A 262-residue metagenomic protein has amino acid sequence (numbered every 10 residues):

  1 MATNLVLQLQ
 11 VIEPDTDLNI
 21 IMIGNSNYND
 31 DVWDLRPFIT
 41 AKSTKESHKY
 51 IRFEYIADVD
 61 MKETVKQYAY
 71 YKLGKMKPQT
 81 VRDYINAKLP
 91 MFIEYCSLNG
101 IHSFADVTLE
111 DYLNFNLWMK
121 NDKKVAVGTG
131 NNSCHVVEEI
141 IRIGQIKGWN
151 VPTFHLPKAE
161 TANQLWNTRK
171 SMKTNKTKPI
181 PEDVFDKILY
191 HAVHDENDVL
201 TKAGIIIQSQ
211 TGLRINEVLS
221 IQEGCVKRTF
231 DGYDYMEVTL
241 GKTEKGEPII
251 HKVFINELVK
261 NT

Functional and structural regions predicted by a protein language model:
M1-A162, S171-M172, I206: Charge-rich, intrinsically disordered N-terminal extensions that act as flexible nucleic-acid engagement or regulatory
K158-T262: Extended accessory and catalytic-adjacent subdomains in large enzymes
